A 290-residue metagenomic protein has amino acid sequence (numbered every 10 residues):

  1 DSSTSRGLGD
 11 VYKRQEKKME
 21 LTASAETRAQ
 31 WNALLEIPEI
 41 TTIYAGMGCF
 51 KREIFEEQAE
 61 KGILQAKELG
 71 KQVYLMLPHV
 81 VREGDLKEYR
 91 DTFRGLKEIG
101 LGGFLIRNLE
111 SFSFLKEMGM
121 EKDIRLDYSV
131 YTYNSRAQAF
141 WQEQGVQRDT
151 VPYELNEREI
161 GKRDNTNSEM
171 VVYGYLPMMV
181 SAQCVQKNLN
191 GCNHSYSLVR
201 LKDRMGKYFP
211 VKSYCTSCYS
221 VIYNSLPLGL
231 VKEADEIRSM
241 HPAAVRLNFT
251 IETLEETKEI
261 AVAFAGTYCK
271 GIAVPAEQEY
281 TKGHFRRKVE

Functional and structural regions predicted by a protein language model:
D1-Y12: Single conserved hydrophobic/aromatic residue that forms the stacking wall/gate of nucleotide- or nucleobase-binding
M19-A25, T41-A45, V73-L77, F104-I106 (+4 more regions): Hydrophobic faces of well-ordered beta-strands that scaffold small-molecule active sites in alpha/beta enzyme cores
S24-W31, R52-K61, E68, Q72-M118 (+2 more regions): Active-site beta->alpha loop and helix N-cap motifs at the rims of alpha/beta catalytic domains
A33-G46, M240: Catalytic domains of carbohydrate-active enzymes, especially glycoside hydrolases
L34, E88-L96, T132-Q144, E157-R163 (+3 more regions): Catalytic cores of alpha/beta
T42-A59, F249-T257: Glycine-rich, proline-tolerant flexible connector loops at the mouths of alpha/beta enzymes
T150-E154, T166-K258: Hydrophobic, secondary-structure "cap" segments at the distal end of domains
I160-M170, L254-K282: C-terminal helical cap(s) of enzyme catalytic domains, especially alpha/beta-barrels
